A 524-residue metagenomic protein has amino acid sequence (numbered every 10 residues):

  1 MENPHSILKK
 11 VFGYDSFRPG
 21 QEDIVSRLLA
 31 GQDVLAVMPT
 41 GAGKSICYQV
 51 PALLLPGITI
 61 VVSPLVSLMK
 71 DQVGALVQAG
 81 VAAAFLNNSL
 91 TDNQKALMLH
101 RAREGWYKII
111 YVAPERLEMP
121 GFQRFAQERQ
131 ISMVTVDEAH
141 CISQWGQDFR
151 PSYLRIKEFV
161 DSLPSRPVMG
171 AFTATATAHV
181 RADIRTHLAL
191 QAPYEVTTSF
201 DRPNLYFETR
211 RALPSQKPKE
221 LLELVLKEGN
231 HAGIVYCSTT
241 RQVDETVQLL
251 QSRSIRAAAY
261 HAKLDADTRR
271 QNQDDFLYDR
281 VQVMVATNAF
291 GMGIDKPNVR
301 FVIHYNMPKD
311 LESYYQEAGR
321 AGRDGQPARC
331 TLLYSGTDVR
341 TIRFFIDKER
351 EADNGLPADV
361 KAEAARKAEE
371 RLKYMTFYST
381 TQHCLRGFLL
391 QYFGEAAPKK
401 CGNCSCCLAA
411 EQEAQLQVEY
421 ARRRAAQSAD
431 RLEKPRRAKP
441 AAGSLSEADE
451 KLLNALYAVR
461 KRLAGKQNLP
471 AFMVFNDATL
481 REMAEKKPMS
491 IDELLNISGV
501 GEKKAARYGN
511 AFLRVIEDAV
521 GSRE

Functional and structural regions predicted by a protein language model:
M1-P4, R340-T341, I346-K361, K367-K373 (+1 more regions): Accessory DNA-binding and partner-docking regions appended to nucleic-acid-acting proteins, especially the terminal
E2-V11, D15-P19, D23-S45, A52-L55 (+2 more regions): Helicase motor core with emphasis on the C-terminal RecA-like subdomain
Q21-I24, M375, L480: Short alpha-helical "packing" element that flanks the helix-turn-helix/winged-helix DNA-binding module
R27, H304, Y378, E482-M483: Short alpha-helical segment immediately N-terminal to, or the first helix within, an HTH/HTH-like DNA-binding domain
R270, Y334, M375, C404-C407: Generic structural hydrophobic/aromatic packing signal, biased to beta-strands
